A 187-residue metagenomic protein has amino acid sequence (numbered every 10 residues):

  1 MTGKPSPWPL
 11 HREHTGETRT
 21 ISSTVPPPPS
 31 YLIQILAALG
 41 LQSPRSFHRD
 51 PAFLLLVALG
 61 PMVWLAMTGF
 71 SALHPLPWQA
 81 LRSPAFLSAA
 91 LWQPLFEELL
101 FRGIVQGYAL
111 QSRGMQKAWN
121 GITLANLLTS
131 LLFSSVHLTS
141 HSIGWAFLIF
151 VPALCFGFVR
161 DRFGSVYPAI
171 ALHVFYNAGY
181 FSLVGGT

Functional and structural regions predicted by a protein language model:
T2, P9, T20-S22, P26-P94 (+2 more regions): Juxtamembrane helix-loop-helix connectors linking adjacent transmembrane helices in multi-pass membrane enzymes
T18-I21, F147: Compositionally biased non-globular segments, especially hydrophobic aliphatic-rich helices of signal peptides
L59-G69, P84-T187: Transmembrane helix-loop-helix hairpins at the membrane interface of multi-pass integral membrane proteins
